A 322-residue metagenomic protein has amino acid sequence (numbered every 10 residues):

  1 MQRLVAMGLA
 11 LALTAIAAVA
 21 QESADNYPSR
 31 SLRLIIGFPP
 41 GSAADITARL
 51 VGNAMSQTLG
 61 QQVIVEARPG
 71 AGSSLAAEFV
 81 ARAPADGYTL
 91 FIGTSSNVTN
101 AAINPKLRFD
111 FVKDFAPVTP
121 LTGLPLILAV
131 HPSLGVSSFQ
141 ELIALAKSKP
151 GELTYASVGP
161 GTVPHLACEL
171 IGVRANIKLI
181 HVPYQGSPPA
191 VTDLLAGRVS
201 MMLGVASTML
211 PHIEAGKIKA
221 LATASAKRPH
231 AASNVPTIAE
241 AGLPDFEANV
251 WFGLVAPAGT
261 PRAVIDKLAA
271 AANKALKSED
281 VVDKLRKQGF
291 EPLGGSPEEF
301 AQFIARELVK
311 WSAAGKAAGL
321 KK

Functional and structural regions predicted by a protein language model:
M1-S29, Q140: Short, low-complexity disordered leader/linker segments with a strong preference for bacterial N-terminal type II
A20-K113, E152, N176-V205, H212 (+2 more regions): N-terminal (or domain-start) structured segment
S29, S56-G60, A175-N176, H230 (+2 more regions): A short C-terminal helix-loop "cap" of Rossmann-like NAD(P)-dependent dehydrogenase/epimerase domains
S29-S31, V173, I177, R262-K322: An extracytoplasmic/periplasmic, membrane-proximal ligand-sensing/linker region
R82-G87, A102-P189, I238, W251-K284: Hinge/capping helix and adjacent helix->loop/strand transition within the periplasmic-binding protein
S137, M209-K277, R306-V309: C-terminal lobe and pocket-closing loops of periplasmic/extracytoplasmic Venus-flytrap solute-binding proteins
